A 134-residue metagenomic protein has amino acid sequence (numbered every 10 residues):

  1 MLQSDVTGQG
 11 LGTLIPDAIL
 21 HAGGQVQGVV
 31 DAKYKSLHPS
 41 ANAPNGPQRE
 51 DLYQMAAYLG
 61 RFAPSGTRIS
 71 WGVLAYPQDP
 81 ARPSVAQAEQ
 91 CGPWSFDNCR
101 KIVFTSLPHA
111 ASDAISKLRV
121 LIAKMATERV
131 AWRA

Functional and structural regions predicted by a protein language model:
M1-A134: Catalytic core segments in nucleotide and nucleic-acid processing enzymes
